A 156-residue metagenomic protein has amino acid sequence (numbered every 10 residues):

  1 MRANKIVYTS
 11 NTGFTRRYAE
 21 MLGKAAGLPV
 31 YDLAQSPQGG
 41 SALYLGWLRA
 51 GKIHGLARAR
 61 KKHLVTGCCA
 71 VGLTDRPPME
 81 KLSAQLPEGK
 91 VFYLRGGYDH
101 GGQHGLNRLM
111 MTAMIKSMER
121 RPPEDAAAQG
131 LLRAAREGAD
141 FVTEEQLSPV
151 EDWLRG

Functional and structural regions predicted by a protein language model:
M1-K61, D152-G156: N-terminal beta1-alpha1-beta2 submodule of the flavodoxin-like/Rossmannoid cofactor-binding fold
G13-R16, H100, E144: Loop/helix-junction capping segments adjacent to catalytic residues or to phosphate/diphosphate-binding pockets
A34-N107: Helix-loop-strand module that forms the ligand-binding subsite of alpha/beta enzymes
A113-G156: Glycine-rich phosphate/pyrophosphate-binding loop and the adjoining helix
